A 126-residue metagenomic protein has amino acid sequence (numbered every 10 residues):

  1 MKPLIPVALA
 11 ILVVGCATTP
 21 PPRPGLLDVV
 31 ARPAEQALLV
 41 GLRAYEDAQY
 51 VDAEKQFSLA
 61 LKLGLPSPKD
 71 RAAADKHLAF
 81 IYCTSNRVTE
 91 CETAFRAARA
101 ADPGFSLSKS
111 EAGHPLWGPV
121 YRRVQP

Functional and structural regions predicted by a protein language model:
A10-A34: Bacterial Sec signal peptide processing site at the extreme N-terminus
S67-R71, A100-L116: Boundary/linker segments of alpha-helical solenoid repeat arrays
